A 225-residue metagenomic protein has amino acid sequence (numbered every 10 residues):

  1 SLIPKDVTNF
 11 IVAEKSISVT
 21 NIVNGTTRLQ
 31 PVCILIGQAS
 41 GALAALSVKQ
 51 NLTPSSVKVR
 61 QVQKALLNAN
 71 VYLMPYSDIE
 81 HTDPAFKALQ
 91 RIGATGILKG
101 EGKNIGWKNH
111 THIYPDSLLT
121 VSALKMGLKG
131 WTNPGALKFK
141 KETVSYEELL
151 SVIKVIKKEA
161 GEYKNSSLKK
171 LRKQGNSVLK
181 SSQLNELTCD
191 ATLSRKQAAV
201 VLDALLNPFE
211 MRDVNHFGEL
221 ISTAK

Functional and structural regions predicted by a protein language model:
S1-G25: FAD-binding beta-loop-beta segment adjacent to the flavin cofactor pocket
F10-I11, K15, P31, K49 (+1 more regions): Secretory N-termini
I22-G25, K49, P75-S77, Q183: Short beta-alpha connecting loops at secondary-structure transitions that line or flank enzyme active sites
T27-L35, T192: Short, conserved micro-motifs enriched in small and acidic residues
I34-T53: Internal hydrophobic alpha-helix adjacent to the cofactor/substrate pocket in enzyme cavities
V48-E80: Non-catalytic terminal regions with compositionally biased, polar/charged low complexity
N70-T95, T111-Y114: Acidic, Ser/Thr/Pro/Gly-enriched interdomain connector segments
A94-G96, G100-K225: Terminal recognition/anchoring or ligand-binding modules at protein termini
